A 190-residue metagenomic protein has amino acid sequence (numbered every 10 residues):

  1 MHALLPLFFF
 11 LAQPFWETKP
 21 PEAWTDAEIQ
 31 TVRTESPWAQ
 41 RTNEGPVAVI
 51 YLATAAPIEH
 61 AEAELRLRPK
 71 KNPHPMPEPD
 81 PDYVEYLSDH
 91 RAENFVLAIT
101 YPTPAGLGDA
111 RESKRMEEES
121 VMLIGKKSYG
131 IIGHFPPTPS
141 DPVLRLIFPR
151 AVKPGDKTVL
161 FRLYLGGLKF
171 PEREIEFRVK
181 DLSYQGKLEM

Functional and structural regions predicted by a protein language model:
H2-L11: Sec-dependent N-terminal signal peptides
Q13-M190: PEST-like low-complexity, intrinsically disordered acidic/proline/serine-rich tracts that flank trafficking/processing
